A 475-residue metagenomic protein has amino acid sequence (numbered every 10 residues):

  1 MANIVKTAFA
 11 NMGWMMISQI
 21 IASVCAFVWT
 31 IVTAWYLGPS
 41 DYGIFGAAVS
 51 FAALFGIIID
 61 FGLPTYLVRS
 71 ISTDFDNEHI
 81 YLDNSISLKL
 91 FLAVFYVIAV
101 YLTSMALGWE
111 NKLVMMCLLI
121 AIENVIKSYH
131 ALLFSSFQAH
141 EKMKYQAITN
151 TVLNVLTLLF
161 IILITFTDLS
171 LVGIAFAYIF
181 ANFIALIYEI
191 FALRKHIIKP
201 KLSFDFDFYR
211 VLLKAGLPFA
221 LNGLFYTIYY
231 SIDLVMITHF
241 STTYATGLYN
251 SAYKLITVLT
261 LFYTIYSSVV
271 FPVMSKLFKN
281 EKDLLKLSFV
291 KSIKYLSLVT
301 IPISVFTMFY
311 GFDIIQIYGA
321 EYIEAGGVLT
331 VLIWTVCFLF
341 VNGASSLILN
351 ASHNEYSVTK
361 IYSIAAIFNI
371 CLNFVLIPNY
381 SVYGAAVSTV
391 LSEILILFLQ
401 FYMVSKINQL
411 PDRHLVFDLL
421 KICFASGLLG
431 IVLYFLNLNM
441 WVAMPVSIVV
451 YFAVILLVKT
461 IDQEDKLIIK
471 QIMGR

Functional and structural regions predicted by a protein language model:
M1-C25, D76-H79, D83, F206-N222 (+2 more regions): N-terminal membrane topogenesis motif
M1-I4, A8, K144, L171-A175 (+5 more regions): Interhelical loop/hinge segments that connect adjacent transmembrane helices in multipass membrane
I4-P64, V97, Y101, N154 (+4 more regions): Signature of the first transmembrane helix
C25-W29, G46-I71, N124-H130, G223-I232 (+4 more regions): Small-residue-rich midsections of specific transmembrane alpha-helices
F27-D41, T165, L224-L259, P272 (+2 more regions): Helix-terminus/linker motif at the lipid-water interface of multi-pass membrane proteins
I71-L88, L248-S363: Specific pore-lining/lateral-gate transmembrane helices of multi-pass inner-membrane transport and insertion machines
V114, L118, I148-K195, V211 (+3 more regions): Hydrophobic alpha-helical transmembrane segments
A365-F368, H414-K466: Transmembrane alpha-helical segments of multi-pass transport proteins
